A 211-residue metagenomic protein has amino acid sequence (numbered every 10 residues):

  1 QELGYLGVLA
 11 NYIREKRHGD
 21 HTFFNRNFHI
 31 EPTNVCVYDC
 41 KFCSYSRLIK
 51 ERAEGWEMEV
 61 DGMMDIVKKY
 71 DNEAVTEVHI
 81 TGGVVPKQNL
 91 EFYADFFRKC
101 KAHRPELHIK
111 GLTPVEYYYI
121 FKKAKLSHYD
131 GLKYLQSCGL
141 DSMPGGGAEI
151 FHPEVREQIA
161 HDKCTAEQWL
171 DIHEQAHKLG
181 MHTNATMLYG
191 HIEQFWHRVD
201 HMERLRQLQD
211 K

Functional and structural regions predicted by a protein language model:
Q1-F23: An N-cap/entry alpha-helix motif that binds or orients negatively charged groups
K16-G62: Canonical Radical SAM [4Fe-4S] cluster-binding loop centered on the CxxxCxxC motif and its immediate flanking residues
I49-K50, H79, V84-K87, P114-F121 (+3 more regions): Conserved radical SAM core fold
A53-D65, L90-E91, L126-Y129, A166-E167 (+1 more regions): Glycine-rich anion/phosphate-binding loops
M64-G83: Short Fe-S-cluster ligation motifs
M64-V67, Y93-R98, L132, L170-H173 (+1 more regions): Generic structural signal for well-ordered alpha-helices, preferentially at hydrophobic/aromatic core positions
V78-H103, I120-A124, E193-H197: Conserved glycine-rich "GG(E/T)P / GGGxP" loop and the immediately following alpha-helix in the radical SAM core
R104, S137-A148, E167-K211: Conserved C-terminal portion of the radical SAM core fold that forms the substrate/S-adenosylmethionine-binding
